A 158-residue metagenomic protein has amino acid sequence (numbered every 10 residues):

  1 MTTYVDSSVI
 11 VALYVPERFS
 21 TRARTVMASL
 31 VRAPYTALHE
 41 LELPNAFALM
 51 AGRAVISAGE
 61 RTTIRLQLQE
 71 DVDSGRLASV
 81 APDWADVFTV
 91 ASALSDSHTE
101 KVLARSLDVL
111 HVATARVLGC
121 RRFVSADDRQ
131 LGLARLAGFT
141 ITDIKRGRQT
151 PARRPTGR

Functional and structural regions predicted by a protein language model:
M1-A46, M50-I64, A137, P151-G157: Short, well-structured N-terminal submotif of metal-dependent ribonuclease cores
T2, S97, V112-R158: Acidic, PIN/NYN-like endoribonuclease modules and their adjacent C-terminal/linker elements
S7, L107-V109, D127: Conserved glycosyltransferase catalytic-site signature
I10, H39, D86-V87, H111 (+1 more regions): Alpha-helix capping/helix-boundary segments
L30-A33, A78, V117-F123: Short active-site oxyanion
E40, R65, Q69-T99, V109: Acidic catalytic patch
